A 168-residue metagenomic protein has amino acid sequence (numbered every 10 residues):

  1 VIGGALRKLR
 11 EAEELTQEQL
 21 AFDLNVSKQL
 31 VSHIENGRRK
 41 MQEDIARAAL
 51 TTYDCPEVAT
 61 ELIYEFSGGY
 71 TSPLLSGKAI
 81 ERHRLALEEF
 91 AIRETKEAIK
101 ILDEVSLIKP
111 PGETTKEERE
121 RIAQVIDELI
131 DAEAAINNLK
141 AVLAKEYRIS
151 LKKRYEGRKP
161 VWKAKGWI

Functional and structural regions predicted by a protein language model:
G4, Q29-S32, L74: Positions in alpha-helical segments
G4-L20: Short basic helix-loop element that most often maps to the first helix and adjoining turn of HTH DNA-binding modules
N25-K40: Recognition helix of helix-turn-helix/homeodomain-like DNA-binding domains that insert into the DNA major groove
N36, E61-L62, G68: Internal alpha-helical scaffold/solenoid segments in large eukaryotic proteins
D44-T60: DNA major-groove recognition helix of helix-turn-helix/homeodomain DNA-binding modules
F66-I130, A134: Helix-turn-helix/homeodomain-like alpha-helical modules used for DNA recognition and transcription-factor dimerization
S106-I168: Charged, low-complexity intrinsically disordered regulatory/assembly segments
